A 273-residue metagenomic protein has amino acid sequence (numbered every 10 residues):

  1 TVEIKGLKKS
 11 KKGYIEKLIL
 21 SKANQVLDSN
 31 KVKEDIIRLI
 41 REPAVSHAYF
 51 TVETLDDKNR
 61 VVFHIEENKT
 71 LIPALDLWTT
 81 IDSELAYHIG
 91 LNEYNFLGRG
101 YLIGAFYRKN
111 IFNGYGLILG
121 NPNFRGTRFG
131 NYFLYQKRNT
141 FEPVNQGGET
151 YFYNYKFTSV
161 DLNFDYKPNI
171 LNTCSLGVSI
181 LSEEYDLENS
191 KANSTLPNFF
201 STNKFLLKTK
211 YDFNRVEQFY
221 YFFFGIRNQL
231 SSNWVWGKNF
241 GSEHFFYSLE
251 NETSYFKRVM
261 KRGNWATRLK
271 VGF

Functional and structural regions predicted by a protein language model:
T1-T79, G90, G104-N123, Y247-T253 (+2 more regions): Periplasmic polypeptide-binding modules associated with outer-membrane biogenesis and secretion
K5-K9, S201, F224: Alpha-helix N-cap/helix-start motif at coil-to-helix transitions, marked by capping-box chemistry
P43, D56, D82-E84, Y155 (+4 more regions): Short coil/turn motifs at beta-sheet boundaries
A48, S159, G177, V235-G237 (+1 more regions): Small-side-chain structural scaffolding
E66-Y220, I226: Gram-negative/organellar outer-membrane beta-barrel architecture
L207-F273: C-terminal outer-membrane beta-barrel translocator/porin domains of Gram-negative envelope proteins and their
